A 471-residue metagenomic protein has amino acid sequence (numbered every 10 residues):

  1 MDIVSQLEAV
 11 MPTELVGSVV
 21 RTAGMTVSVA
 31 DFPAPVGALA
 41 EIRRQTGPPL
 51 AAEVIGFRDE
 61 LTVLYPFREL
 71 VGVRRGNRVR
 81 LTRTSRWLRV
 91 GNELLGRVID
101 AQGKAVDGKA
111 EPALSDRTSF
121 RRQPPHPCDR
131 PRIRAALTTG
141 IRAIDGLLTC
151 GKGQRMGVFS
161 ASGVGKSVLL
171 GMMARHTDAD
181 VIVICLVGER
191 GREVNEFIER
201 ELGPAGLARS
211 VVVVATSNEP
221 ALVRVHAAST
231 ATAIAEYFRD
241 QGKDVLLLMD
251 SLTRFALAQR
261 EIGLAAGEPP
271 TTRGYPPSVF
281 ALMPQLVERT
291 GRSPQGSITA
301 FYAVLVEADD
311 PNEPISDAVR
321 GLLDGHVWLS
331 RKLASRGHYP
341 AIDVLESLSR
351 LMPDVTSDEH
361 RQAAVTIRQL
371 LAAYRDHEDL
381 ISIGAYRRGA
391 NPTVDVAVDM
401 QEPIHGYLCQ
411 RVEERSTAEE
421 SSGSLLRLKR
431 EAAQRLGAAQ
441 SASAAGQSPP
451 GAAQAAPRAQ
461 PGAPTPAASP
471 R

Functional and structural regions predicted by a protein language model:
M1-I3, G24-V27, E41, D59-E60 (+6 more regions): A broad, low-specificity signal for short, low-complexity segments enriched in glycine/proline and polar/charged
M1-T139: Acidic-enriched and Gly/Ser
D2-I3, R80, T139-I144, A231 (+2 more regions): Phosphate-interacting basic helix/loop segments used at nucleotide- and nucleic-acid interfaces
N77-V79, E93, V106-Q154, S167-M172 (+2 more regions): P-loop NTPase nucleotide-binding/switch module
G146-L147, G153-R471: P-loop NTPase catalytic core
